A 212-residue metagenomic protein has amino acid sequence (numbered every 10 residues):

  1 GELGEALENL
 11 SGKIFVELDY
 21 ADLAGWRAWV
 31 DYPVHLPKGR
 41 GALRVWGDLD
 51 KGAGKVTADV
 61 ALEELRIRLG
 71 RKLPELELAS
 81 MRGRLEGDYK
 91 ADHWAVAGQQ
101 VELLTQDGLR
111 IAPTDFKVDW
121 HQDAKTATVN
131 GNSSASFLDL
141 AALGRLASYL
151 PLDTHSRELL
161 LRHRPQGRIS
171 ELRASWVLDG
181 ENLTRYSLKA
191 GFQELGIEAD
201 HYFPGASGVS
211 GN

Functional and structural regions predicted by a protein language model:
G1-T105, T126-Y202: Extended amphipathic, helix-rich lipid-handling scaffolds
A112-F116: Polar/acidic, low-complexity leader/linker segments enriched in S/T/G and N/D
W120-D123: Short amphipathic alpha-helices and their capping/turn segments at secondary-structure boundaries
G208-N212: Extended, hydrophobic alpha-helical segments in both membrane/secreted and soluble proteins
